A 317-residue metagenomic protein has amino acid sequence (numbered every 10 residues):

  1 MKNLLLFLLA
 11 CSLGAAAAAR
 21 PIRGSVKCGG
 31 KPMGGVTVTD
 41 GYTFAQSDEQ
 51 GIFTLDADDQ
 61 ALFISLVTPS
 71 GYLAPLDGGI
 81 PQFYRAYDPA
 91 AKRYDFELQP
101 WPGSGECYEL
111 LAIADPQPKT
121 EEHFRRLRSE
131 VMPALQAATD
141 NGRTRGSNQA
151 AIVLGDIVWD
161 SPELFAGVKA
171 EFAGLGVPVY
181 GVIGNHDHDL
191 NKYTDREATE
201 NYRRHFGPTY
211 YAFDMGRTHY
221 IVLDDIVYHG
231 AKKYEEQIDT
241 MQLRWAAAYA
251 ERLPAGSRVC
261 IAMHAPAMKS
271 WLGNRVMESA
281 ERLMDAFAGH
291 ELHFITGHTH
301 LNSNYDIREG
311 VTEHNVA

Functional and structural regions predicted by a protein language model:
L4-S12: Sec-dependent N-terminal signal peptides
C11-P21: Beta-strand-rich domain onsets/edges
R20-R23, K27-Y42, D59: Short, ordered, surface-exposed loop/turn motifs in non-cytosolic proteins
P21, C28-G29, Y72-A166: N-terminal active-site segment of His-dependent metallophosphoesterases
T39-D56: Short, acidic Ser/Thr/Gly-rich low-complexity loop/linker segments typical of extracellular and cell-surface proteins
S70-L76, F83-A86, E163-L253, V276-I295 (+1 more regions): Extended active-site neighborhood of metal-dependent phosphoesterases/phosphodiesterases
D115, G155-D156, G184-N185, H264 (+1 more regions): Active-site glycine-centered loops adjacent to acidic/histidine catalytic or metal-binding residues that shape
A250-W271: Short acidic, glycine-rich surface-loop motifs adjacent to enzyme active sites
